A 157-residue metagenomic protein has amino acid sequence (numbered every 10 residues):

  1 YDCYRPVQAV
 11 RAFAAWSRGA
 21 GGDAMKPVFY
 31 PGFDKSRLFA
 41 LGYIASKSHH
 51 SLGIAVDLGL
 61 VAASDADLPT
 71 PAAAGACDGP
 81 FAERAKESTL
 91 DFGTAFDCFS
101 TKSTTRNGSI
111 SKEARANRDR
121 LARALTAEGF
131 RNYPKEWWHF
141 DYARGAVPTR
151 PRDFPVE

Functional and structural regions predicted by a protein language model:
Y1-E157: Cell-envelope/glycan interface and biosynthesis
